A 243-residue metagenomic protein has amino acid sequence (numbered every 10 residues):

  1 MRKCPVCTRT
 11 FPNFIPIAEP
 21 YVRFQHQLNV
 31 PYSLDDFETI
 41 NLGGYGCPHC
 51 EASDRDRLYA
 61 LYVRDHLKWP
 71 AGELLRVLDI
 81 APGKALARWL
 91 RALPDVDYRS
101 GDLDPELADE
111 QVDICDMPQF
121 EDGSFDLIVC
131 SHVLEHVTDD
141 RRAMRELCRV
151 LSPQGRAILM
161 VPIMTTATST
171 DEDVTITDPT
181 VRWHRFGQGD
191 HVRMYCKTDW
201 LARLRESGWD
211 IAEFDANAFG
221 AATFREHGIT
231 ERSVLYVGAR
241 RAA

Functional and structural regions predicted by a protein language model:
M1-G123, D215-A243: Conserved N-terminal segment of class I S-adenosyl-L-methionine
R2, V6-R9, T138-L147, S152 (+1 more regions): S-adenosyl-L-methionine-dependent methyltransferase catalytic module, highlighting the catalytic core
Q27-V30, L127, T180-H184: General secondary-structure edge motif
C50-S53, C115, C130, C148 (+1 more regions): Generic recognition of cysteine residues
L74, F125-L127, G155: The start of beta-strands in P-loop NTPase/AAA+ ATPase cores
F120, I128-V129: Hydrophobic beta-strand segment of the Class I
S131-H136: Short catalytic micro-motifs in class I SAM-dependent methyltransferases
